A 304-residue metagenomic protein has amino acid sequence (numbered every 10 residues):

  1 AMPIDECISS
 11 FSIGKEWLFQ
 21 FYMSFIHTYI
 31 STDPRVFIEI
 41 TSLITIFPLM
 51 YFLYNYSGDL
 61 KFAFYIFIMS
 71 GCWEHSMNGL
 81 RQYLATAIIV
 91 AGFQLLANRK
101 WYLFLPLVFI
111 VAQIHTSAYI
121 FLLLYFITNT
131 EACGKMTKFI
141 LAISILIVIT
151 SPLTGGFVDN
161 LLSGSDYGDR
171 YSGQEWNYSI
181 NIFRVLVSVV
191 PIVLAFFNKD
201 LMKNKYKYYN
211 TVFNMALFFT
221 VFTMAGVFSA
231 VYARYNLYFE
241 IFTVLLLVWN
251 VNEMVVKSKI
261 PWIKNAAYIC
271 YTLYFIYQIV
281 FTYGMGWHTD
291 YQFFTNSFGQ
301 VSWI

Functional and structural regions predicted by a protein language model:
M2, Q20, Y125-E240, F281-S302: Alpha-helical transmembrane segments and terminal signal-anchor/GPI-anchor hydrophobic tails, characterized by long
M2-T32: Short hydrophobic/aromatic helix or loop-helix immediately within or flanking a transmembrane segment in polytopic
M23-I26, F37-P48, A85-I88, T243: Transmembrane alpha-helices of multi-pass, membrane-embedded glycan-processing enzymes that use lipid-linked
I40, M50-S70: Transmembrane-helix signature of polytopic, membrane-embedded enzymes that assemble or transfer cell-envelope glycans
K61-G79, Y83-I88, S117: Membrane-embedded helix bundles of polyisoprenyl
I89-Y102: Membrane-interface transmembrane helices that cradle and orient dolichyl/undecaprenyl
F104-P106, S117-T128: Transmembrane-embedded, aromatic-rich helix segments that form part of the hydrophobic channel/pocket engaging
L141-I145, K257-Y277: Signature aromatic-anchored transmembrane alpha helix within multi-pass, membrane-resident enzymes that catalyze glycan
